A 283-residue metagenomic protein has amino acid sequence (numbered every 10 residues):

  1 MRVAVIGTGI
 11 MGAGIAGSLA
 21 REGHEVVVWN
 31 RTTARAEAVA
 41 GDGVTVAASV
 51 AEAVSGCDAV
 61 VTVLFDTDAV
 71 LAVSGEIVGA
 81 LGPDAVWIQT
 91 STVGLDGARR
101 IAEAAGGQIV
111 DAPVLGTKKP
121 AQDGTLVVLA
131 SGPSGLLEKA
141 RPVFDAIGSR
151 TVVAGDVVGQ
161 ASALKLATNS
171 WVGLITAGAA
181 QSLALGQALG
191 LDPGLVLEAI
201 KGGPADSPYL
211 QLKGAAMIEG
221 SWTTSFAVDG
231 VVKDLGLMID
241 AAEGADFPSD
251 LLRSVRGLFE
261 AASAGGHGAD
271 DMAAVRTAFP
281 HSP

Functional and structural regions predicted by a protein language model:
M1-V63, R100, K118: NAD(P)+-binding Rossmann beta1-loop-alpha1 motif at the extreme N-terminus of oxidoreductases
V26, V46, I109-V110, T151 (+2 more regions): Hydrophobic beta-strand scaffold residues
V50-Q108: Rossmann-fold NAD(P) dinucleotide-binding segment
S91-N169: Rossmann-fold dinucleotide-binding core
V127-A130, V152, V157-L189, K201-L212 (+2 more regions): Active-site-proximal catalytic alpha-helix in oxidoreductases
S162, D206-G268, H281-P283: Interdomain hinge/lid region at the active-site interface of Rossmann-like NAD(P)-dependent oxidoreductases
D192-K201, R253-G257: Beta-strand segments within the central parallel beta-sheet cores of soluble alpha/beta enzyme folds
